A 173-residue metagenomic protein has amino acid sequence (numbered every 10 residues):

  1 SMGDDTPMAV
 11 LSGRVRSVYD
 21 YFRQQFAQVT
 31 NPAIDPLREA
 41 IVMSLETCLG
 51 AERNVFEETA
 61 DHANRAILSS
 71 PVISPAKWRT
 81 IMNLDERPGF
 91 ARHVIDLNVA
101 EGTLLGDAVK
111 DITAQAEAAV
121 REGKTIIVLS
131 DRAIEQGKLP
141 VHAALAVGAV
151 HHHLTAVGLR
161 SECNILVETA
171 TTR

Functional and structural regions predicted by a protein language model:
S1-I112, E117, R121, V128: Extended, highly charged accessory segments
A91-R173: Glycine-rich phosphate/ribose-binding loops and adjacent secondary-structure elements that form binding surfaces
